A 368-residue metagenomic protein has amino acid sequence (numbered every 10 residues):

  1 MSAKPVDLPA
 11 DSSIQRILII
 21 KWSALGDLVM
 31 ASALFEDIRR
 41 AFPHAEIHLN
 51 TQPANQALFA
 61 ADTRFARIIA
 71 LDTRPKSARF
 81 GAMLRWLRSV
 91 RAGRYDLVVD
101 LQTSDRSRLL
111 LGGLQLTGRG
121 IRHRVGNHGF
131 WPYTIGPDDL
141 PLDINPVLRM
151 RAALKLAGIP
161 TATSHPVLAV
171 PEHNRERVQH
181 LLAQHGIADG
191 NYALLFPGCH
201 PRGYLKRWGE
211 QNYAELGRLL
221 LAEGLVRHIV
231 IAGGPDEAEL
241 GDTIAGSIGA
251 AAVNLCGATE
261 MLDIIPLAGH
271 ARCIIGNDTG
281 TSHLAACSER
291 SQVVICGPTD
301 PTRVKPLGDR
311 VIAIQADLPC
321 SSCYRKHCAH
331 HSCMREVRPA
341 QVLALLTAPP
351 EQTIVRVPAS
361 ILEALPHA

Functional and structural regions predicted by a protein language model:
M1-A368: Catalytic machinery of carbohydrate-active enzymes, primarily nucleotide-sugar-dependent glycosyltransferases
